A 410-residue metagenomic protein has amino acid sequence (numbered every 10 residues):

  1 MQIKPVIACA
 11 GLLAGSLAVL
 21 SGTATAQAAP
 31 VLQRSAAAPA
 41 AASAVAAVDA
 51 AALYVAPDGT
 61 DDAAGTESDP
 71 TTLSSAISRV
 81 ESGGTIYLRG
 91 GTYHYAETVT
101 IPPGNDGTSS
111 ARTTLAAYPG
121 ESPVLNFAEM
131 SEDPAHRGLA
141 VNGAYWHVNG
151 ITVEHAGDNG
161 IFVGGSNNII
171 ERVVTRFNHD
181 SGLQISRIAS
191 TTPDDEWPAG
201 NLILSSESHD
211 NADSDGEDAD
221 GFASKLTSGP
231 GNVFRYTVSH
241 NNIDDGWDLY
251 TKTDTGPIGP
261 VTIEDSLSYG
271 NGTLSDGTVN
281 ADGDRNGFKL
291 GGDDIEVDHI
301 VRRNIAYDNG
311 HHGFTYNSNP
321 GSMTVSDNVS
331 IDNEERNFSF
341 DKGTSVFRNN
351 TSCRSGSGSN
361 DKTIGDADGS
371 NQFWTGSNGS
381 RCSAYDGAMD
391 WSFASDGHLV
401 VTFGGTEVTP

Functional and structural regions predicted by a protein language model:
M1-A29: Secretory targeting and sorting signals
A18-A47: C-terminal region of N-terminal signal peptides and the immediate post-cleavage residues of exported proteins
A41, T108-S110, F222, D341-P410: Acidic, glycine- and Ser/Thr-rich low-complexity intrinsically disordered tracts in extracellular/secreted proteins
A46-D49, V80, D106-S109, A116-A117 (+2 more regions): Extracellular/periplasmic catalytic domains that process cell-envelope and extracellular macromolecules
P57-R89, H94-Y95, T100-I101: Acidic Gly/Asp/Thr-rich repetitive segments characteristic of extracellular carbohydrate-active and adhesion proteins
S68-P70, Y87-G90, D106-G157, A212: Right-handed parallel beta-helix/beta-spiral solenoid domain characteristic of secreted/periplasmic
A96-P103, F127-L139, H155-F162, H179-P198 (+5 more regions): Extracellular beta-strand/beta-solenoid scaffold signature
R112, Y118-E121, A144-H155, N167-D180 (+9 more regions): Right-handed parallel beta-helix
